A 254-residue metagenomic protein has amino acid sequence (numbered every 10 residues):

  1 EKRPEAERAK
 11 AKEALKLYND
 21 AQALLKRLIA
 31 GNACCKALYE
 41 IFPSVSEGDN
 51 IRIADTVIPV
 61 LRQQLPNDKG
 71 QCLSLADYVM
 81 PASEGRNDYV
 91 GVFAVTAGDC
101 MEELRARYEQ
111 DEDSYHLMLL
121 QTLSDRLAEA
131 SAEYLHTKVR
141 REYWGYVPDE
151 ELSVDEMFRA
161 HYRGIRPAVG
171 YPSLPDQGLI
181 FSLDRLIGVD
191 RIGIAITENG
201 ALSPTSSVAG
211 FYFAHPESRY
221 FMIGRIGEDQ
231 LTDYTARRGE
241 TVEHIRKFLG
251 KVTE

Functional and structural regions predicted by a protein language model:
E1-M118, T122, Y143: Active-site loops and adjacent core secondary-structure elements that bind or stabilize anionic groups
G70-E254: C-terminal accessory domains/tails appended to large, multi-domain proteins
